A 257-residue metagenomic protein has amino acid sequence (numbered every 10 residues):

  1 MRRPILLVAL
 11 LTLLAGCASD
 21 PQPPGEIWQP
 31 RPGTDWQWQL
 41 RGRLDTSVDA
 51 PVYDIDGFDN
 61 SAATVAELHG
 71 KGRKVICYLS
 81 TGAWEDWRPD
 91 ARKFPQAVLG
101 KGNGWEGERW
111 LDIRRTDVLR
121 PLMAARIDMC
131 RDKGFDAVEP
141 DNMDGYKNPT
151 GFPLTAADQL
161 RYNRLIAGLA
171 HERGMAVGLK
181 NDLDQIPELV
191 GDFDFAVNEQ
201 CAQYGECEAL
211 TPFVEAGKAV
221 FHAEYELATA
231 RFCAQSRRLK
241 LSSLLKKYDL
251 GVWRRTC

Functional and structural regions predicted by a protein language model:
M1-L6: Bacterial N-terminal signal peptides that target proteins for export
L10-L11, L250: Residue-level signal for mature regions of secreted extracellular proteins and peptides
L13-G16: C-terminal motif of bacterial Sec signal peptides marking the signal peptidase cleavage site
P21-C257: Glycan-processing catalytic domains of CAZymes
